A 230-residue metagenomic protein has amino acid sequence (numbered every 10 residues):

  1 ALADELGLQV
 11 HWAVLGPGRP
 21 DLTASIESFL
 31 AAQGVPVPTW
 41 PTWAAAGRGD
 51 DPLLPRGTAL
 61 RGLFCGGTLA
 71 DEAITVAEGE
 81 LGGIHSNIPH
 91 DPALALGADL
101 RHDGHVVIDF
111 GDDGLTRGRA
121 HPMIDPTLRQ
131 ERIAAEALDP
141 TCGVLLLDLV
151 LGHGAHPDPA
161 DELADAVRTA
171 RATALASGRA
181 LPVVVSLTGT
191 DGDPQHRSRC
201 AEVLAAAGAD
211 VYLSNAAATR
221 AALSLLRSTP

Functional and structural regions predicted by a protein language model:
A1-P230: Catalytic-core regions of core metabolic enzymes, especially those transforming organic acids/acyl-group intermediates
